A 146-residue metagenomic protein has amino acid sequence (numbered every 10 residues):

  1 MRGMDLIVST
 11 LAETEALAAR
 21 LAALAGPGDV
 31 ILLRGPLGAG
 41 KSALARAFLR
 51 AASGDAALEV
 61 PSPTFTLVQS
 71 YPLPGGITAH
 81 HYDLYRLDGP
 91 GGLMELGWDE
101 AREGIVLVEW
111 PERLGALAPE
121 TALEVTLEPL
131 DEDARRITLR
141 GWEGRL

Functional and structural regions predicted by a protein language model:
M1-R20: N-terminal pre-Walker A segment at the start of P-loop NTPase domains
M4, G89-L146: Short phosphate-coordinating micro-motif centered on Lys-Gly-acidic
A22-G28: Phosphate-binding P-loop
V30-L32: Short hydrophobic/aromatic beta-strand immediately N-terminal to the Walker A/P-loop
R34-P36: P-loop (Walker A) phosphate-binding loop of NTP-binding proteins
K41: Conserved lysine of the Walker
D55, V60, V68-E112: Conserved nucleotide-sensing/catalytic segment adjacent to the nucleotide-binding pocket in NTP-handling enzymes
